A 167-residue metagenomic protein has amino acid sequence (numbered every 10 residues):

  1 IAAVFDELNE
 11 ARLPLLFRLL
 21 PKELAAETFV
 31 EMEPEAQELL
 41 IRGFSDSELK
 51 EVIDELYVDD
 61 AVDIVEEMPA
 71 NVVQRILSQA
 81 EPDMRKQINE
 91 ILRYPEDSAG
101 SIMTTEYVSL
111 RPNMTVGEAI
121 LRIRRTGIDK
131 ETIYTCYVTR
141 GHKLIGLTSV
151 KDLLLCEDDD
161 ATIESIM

Functional and structural regions predicted by a protein language model:
I1-M167: Hydrophobic packing positions in regular secondary-structure scaffolds
